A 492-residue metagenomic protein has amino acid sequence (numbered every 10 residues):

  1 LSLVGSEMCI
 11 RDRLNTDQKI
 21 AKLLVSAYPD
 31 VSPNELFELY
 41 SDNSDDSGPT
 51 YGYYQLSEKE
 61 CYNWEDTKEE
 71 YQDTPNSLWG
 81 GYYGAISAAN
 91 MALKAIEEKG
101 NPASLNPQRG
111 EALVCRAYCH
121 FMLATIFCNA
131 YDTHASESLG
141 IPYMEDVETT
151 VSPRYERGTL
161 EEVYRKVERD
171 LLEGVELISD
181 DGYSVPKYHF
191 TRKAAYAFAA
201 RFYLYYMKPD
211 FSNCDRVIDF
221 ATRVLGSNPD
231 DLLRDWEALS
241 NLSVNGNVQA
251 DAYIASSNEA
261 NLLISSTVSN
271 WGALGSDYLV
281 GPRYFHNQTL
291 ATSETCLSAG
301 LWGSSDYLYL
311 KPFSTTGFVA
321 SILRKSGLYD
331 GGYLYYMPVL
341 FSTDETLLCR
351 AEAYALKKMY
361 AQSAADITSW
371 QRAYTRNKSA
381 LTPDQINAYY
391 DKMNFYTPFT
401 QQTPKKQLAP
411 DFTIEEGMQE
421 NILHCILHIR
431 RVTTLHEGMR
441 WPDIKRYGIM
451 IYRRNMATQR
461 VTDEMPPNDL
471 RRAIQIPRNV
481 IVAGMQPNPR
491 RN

Functional and structural regions predicted by a protein language model:
S6-E7, R11-S44, G448-N492: Membrane-proximal, proline-rich intrinsically disordered regions
L56-C128, G158-E162, L171-Y183, G331-P338 (+3 more regions): Conserved, well-structured interaction surfaces
A124-Y131, G182, Y205-F211, L356-K358: Short coil/turn linking the two alpha-helices of tandem helical-hairpin repeats
I126-K166, P209-D219: Short coil/linker segments at helix-helix boundaries
I178-P209, C214-V224: Aromatic- and glycine-enriched pocket-lining scaffold segments that form the walls of small-molecule binding clefts
D215-D344, N377-T413, T433-T434, G438-M439 (+2 more regions): Hydrophobic-face positions in mid-chain alpha helices that act as interaction patches
L340-Y360: C-terminal substrate/ligand-recognition segments
